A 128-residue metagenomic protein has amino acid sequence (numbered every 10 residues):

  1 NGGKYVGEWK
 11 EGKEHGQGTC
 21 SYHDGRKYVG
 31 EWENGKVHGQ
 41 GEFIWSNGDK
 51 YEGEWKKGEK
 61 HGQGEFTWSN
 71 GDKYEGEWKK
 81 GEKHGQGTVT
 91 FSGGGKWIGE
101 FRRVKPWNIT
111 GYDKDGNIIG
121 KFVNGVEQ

Functional and structural regions predicted by a protein language model:
N1-Q128: Glycine/tyrosine- and acidic-biased, solvent-exposed loop/turn segments at the edges of beta-strands
